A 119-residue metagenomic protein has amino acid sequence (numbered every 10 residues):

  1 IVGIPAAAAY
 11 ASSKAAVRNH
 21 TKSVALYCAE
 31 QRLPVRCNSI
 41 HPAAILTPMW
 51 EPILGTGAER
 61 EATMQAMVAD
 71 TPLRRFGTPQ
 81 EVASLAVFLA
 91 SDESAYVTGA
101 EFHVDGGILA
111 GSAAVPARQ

Functional and structural regions predicted by a protein language model:
I1-A16, T21-K22, L26-Q31, A44-I45: Catalytic loop of short-chain dehydrogenase/reductase
V2, V87, T98-Q119: Short C-terminal tail/terminal secondary-structure segment of NAD(P)H-dependent dehydrogenase/reductase domains
P5, S13, N38, R74-R75: Short alpha-helix in the Rossmann-fold core of NAD(P)-dependent oxidoreductases
L26-P34, S112-Q119: Short, flexible, glycine-rich and Lys/Arg-enriched loop motifs at helix boundaries that contact anionic partners
C28-I45, V97-V104: Conserved Rossmann-fold SDR core element
S39, E61-E93, V97, V104-G106: C-terminal helical subdomain
I45-D70, G111-Q119: A glycine/serine/threonine-rich, flexible loop-to-helix segment that serves as the NAD(P) cofactor-binding "lid"
